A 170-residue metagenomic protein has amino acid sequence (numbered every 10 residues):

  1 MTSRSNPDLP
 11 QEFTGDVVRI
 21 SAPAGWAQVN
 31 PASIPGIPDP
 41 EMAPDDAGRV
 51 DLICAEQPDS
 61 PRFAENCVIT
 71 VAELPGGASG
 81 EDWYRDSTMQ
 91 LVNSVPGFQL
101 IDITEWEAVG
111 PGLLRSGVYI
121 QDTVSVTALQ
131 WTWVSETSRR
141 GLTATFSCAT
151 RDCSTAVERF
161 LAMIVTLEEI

Functional and structural regions predicted by a protein language model:
M1-E65, A72-E81, D86-G97, I101-W106 (+2 more regions): N-terminal targeting sequences that direct proteins away from the cytosol to non-cytosolic compartments
A108-P111: Acidic catalytic patch
L113-R115: An N-terminal assembly and electron-transfer interface module characteristic of large anaerobic redox and radical
